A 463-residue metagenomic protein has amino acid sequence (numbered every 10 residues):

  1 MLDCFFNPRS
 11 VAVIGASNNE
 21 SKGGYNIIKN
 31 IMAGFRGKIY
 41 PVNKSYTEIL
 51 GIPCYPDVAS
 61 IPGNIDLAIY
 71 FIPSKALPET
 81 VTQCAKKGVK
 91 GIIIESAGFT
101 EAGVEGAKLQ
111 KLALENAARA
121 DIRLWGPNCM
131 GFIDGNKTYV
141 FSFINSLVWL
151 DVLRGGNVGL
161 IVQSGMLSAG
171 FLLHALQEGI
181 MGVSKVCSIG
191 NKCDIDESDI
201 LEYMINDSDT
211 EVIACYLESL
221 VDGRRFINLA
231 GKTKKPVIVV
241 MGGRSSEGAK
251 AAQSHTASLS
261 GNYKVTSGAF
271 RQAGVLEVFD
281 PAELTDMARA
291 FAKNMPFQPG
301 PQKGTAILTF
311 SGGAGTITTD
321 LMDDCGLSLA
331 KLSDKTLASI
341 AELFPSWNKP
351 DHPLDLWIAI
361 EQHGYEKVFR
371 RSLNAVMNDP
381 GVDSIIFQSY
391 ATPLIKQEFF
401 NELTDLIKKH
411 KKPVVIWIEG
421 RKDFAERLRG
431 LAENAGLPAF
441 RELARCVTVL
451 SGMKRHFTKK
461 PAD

Functional and structural regions predicted by a protein language model:
M1-D463: Catalytic-core regions of core metabolic enzymes, especially those transforming organic acids/acyl-group intermediates
